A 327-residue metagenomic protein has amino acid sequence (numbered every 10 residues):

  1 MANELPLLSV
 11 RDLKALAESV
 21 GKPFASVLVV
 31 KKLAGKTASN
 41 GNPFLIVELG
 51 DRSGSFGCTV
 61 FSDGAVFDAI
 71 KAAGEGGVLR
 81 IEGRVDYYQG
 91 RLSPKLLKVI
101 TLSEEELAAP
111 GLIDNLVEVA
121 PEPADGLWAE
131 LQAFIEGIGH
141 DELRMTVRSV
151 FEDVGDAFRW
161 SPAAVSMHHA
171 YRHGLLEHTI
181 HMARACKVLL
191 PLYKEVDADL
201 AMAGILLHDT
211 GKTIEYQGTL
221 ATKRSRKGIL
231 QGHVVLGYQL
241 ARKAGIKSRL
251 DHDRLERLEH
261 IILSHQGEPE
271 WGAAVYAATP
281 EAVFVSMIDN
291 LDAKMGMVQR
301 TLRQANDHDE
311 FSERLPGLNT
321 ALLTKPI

Functional and structural regions predicted by a protein language model:
M1-V27: OB-fold nucleic-acid-binding modules
L28, G76, M182, D289: Divalent metal-coordination and catalytic microenvironments
K32-F44, S55-T59, D63-I113: OB-fold single-stranded nucleic acid-binding module
I46-D51: Short, acidic/hydrophobic/Gly-rich beta-strand patch recurrent on exposed beta strands that often constitutes part
R91-P162: Extended, charge-rich, solvent-exposed interface segments
L143-A185, L207-G211: A short mid-domain helix/strand-loop element embedded in enzyme catalytic domains that forms or borders the active-site
M167-H168, E177, V188-A305: Divalent metal-dependent catalytic cores for phosphoryl transfer on phosphate-bearing substrates
S286, R303-Q304, H308-I327: N-terminal intrinsically disordered, cationic/polar leader segments that include organellar targeting peptides
